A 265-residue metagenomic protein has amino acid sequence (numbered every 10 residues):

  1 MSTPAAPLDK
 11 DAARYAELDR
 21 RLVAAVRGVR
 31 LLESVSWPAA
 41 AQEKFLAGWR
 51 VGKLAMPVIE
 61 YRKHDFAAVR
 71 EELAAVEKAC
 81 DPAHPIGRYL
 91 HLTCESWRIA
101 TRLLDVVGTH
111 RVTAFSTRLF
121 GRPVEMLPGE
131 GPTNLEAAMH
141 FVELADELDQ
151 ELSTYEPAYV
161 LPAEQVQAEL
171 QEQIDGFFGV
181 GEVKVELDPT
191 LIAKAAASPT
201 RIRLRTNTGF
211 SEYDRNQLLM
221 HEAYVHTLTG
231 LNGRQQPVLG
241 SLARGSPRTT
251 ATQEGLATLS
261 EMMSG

Functional and structural regions predicted by a protein language model:
M1-L135: N-terminal low-structure segments adjacent to metalloprotease catalytic domains across cellular compartments
C80-F210: Contiguous, non-catalytic segments that form substrate-binding/exosite surfaces or channel walls
H91, E164, Q217, T250-E254: Conserved structured core elements
A100, E169-G176, E222, H226 (+1 more regions): Generic, well-ordered alpha-helical scaffold segments in large soluble proteins
L204-Y213, Q236-R248: Short helix/strand-bridging catalytic loops that position acidic/His residues to coordinate divalent metals and engage
N216-L231: Active-site recognition of the HExxH zinc-binding catalytic motif
L228-Q235, T252: N-terminal accessory/precursor segments of enzymes
A243-G265: Post-HExxH zinc-binding segment in Zn-dependent metallohydrolases
